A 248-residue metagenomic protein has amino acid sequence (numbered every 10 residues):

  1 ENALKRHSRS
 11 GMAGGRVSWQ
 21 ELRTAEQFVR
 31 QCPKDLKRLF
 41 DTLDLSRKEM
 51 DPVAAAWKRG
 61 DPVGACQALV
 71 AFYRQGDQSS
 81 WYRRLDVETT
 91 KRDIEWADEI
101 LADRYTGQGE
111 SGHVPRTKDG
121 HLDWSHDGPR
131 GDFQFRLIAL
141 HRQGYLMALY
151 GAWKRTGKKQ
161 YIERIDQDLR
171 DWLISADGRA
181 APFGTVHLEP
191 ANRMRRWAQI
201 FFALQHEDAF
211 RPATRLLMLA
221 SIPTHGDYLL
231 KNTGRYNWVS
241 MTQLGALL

Functional and structural regions predicted by a protein language model:
E1-V114: Extreme N-terminal leader/anchor segments
R104-H126, A139: Short alpha-helical hairpin
H121-L122, H126-L248: Aromatic-lined, polymer-binding surfaces characteristic of secreted/periplasmic polysaccharide-degrading enzymes
